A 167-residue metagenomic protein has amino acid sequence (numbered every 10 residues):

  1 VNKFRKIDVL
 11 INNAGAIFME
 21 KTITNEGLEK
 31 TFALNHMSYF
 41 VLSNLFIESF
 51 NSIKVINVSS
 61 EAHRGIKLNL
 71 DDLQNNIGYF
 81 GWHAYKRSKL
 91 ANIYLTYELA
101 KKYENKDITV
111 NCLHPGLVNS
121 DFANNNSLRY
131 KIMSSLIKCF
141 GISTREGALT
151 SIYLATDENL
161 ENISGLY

Functional and structural regions predicted by a protein language model:
V1-F122, N126: Rossmann-fold NAD(P)H-dependent dehydrogenase/reductase core
K67-N69, Y130, S143: General structural signal for secondary-structure boundaries
N75-N76, L128-K138: A short C-terminal helix-loop "cap" of Rossmann-like NAD(P)-dependent dehydrogenase/epimerase domains
S88, C112, S134-Y167: C-terminal helical subdomain
